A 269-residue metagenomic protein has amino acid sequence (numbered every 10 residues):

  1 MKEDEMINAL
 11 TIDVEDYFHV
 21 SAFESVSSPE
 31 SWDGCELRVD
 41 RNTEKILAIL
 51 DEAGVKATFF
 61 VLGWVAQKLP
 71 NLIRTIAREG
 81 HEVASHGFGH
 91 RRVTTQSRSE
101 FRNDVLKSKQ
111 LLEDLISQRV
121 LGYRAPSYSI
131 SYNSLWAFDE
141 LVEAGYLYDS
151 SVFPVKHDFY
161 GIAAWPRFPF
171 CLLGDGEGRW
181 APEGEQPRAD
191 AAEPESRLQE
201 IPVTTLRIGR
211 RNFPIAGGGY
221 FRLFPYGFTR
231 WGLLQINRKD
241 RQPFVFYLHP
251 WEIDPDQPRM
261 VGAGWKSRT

Functional and structural regions predicted by a protein language model:
K2-E82, V152: Active-site beta->alpha N-cap acidic-glycine motif
T11-V14, A84, R124, Y247: Generic enzyme active-site microenvironment
D16, G89, E252: Short, glycine/acidic-enriched loop or turn micro-motifs at the edges of active sites
F18-A22, G209-R211, P255-M260: Short acidic/His/Gly/Ser-rich catalytic and metal-binding motifs that mark active-site loops of diverse hydrolases
E36, D40, R98-L106, Y226: Non-membrane alpha-helical structural segments and their capping/turn regions in soluble enzymes
A53-S134, Y146-L147, S151-F159, A163 (+1 more regions): Metal-dependent polysaccharide deacetylase catalytic core of the NodB/CE4 family, i.e., the active-site-bearing domain
D114, Q118-R119, A125-Y247: Active-site-adjacent pocket scaffolds in enzyme catalytic domains
I236-T269: An amphipathic alpha-helical core segment
